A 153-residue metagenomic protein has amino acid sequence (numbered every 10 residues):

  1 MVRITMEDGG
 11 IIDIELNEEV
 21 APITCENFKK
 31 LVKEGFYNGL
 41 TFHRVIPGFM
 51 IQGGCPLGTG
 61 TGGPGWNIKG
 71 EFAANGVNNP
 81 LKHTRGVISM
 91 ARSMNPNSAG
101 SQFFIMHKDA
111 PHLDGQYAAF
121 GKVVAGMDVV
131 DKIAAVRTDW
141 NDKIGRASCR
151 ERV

Functional and structural regions predicted by a protein language model:
M1-R150: Cyclophilin-like peptidyl-prolyl cis-trans isomerases
